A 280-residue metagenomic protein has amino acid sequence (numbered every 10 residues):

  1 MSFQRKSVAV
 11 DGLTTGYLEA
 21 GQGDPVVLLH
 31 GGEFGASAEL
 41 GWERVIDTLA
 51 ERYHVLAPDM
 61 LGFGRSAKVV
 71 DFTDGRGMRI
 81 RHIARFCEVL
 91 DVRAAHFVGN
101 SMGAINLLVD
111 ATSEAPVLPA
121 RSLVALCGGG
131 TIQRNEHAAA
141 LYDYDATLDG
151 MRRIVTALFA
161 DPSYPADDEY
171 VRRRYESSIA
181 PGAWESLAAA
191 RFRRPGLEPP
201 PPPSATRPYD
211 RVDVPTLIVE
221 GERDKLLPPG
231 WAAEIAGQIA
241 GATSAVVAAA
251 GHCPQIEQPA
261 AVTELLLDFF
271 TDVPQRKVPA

Functional and structural regions predicted by a protein language model:
L13-R65: Conserved HGGG/HGGXW glycine-rich cap/lid loop of the alpha/beta-hydrolase fold
D47, A57-V98, T206, I256 (+1 more regions): Active-site loop/oxyanion-hole signature of alpha/beta-hydrolase fold enzymes
I105-R153: Flexible "cap/lid" loop of the alpha/beta hydrolase fold
R134, D145-R211: Conserved alpha/beta-hydrolase catalytic His-Asp/Glu region
A205, P228-I235: Short alpha-helix in the alpha/beta-hydrolase fold that links the catalytic acid
V212, I218-E220: Short beta-strand/loop motif that positions the catalytic acidic residue of the alpha/beta-hydrolase fold
R223-L227: Acidic catalytic loop of the alpha/beta-hydrolase fold
A242-A280: Catalytic active-site module of serine/aspartate enzymes centered on a nucleophile-bearing elbow/loop
